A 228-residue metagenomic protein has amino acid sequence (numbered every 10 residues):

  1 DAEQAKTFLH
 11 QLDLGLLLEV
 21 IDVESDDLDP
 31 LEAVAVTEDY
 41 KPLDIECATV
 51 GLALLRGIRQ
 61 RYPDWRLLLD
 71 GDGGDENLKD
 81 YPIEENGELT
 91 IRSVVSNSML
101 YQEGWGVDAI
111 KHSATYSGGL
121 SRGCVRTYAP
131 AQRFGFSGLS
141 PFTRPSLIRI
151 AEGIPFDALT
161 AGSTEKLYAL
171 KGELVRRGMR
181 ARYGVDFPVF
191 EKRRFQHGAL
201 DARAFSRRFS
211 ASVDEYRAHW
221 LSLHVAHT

Functional and structural regions predicted by a protein language model:
D1-Y183, Q196-S210, L221-A226: ATP-dependent adenylate-handling active sites, centered on carboxylate activation for C-N bond formation
G184-K192: A short alpha-helix-loop-beta-strand transition element characteristic of N-terminal alpha/beta dinucleotide-binding
S210-Y216: Intrinsically disordered, low-complexity regulatory segments that flank or lie outside the structured catalytic cores
